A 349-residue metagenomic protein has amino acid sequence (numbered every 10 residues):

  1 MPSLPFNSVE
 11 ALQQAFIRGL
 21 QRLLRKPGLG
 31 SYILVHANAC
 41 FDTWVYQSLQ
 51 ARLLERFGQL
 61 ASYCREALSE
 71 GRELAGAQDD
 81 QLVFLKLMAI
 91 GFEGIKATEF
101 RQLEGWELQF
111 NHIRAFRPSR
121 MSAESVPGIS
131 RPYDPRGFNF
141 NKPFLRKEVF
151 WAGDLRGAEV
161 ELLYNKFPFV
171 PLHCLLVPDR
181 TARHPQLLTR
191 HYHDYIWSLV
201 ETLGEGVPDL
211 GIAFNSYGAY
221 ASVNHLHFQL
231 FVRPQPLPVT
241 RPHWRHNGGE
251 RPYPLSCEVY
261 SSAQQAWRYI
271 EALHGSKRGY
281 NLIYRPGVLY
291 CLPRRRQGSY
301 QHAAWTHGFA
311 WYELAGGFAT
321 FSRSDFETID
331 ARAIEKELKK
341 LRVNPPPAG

Functional and structural regions predicted by a protein language model:
M1-L188, P234-Y260, A266, E271-G349: Active-site microenvironments that recognize anionic phosphate/pyrophosphate groups
E104, A158, P208, N224-L226: Residues at beta-strand starts and edge strands
K142-V149, R190-W197, I212-F214: Short acidic (Asp/Glu) patches
L155-G157, G206-F214: Short secondary-structure capping/junction motifs at helix and strand boundaries
P178, A213-T240: Histidine-centered divalent-metal-coordination microenvironment in nucleic-acid enzymes
L187-L210, N224: Helical scaffold of the NTase/Pol beta-like nucleotidyltransferase catalytic core
